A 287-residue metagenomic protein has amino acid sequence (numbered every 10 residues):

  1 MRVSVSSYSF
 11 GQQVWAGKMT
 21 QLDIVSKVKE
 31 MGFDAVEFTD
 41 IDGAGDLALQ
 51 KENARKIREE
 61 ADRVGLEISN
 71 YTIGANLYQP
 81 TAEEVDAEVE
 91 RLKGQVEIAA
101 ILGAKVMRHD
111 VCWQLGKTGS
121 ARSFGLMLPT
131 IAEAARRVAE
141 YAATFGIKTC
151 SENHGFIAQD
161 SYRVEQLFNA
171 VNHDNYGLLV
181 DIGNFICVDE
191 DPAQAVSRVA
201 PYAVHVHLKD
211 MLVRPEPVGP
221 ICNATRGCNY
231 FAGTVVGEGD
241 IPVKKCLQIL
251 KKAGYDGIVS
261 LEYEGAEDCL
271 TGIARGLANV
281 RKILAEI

Functional and structural regions predicted by a protein language model:
V5, V28, V36, A61 (+7 more regions): Conserved, mostly hydrophobic/aromatic
S6-T20, L77-V89, S120-L128, T234-G237: Active-site mouth loops of central-metabolism enzymes
Y8-Q12, T39-I41, I73-N76, C112-Q114 (+4 more regions): Active-site beta-loop-alpha junctions enriched in small/polar residues
K18, S26, A35-V36, I68-Y71 (+3 more regions): Acidic/histidine-rich catalytic cores of soluble enzymes
Q21-I41, G103: Catalytic domains of carbohydrate-active enzymes, especially glycoside hydrolases
M31, I101-L102, P201, A253: Structural motif
R55-E67, Q79-L178, R198: Active-site acidic/histidine proton-transfer and metal-coordination neighborhood in alpha/beta enzyme cores
L270-I287: C-terminal helical cap(s) of enzyme catalytic domains, especially alpha/beta-barrels
